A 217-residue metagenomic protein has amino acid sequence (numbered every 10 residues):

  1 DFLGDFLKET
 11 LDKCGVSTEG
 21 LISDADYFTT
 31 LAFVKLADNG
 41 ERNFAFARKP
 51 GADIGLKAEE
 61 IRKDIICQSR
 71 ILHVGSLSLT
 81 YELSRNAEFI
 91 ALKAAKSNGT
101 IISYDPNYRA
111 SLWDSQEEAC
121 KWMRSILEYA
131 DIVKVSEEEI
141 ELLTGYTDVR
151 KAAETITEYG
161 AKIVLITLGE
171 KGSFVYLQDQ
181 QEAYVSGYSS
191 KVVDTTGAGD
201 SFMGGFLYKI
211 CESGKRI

Functional and structural regions predicted by a protein language model:
D1-V74: Conserved N-terminal subdomain of the carbohydrate kinase-like
G15, S97-G99, G160: Glycine-centered short loops/turns at secondary-structure junctions
D24, G75, S136, T167: Conserved residues at the C-terminal ends of beta-strands
R62, M123, V192: Acidic, amphipathic alpha-helical patches
L77-E154, K171-G172: Conserved beta-alpha-beta core of the PfkB/ribokinase-like small-molecule kinase fold
K93-A94, G145-I217: Conserved phosphate-binding/catalytic region of the ribokinase-like
